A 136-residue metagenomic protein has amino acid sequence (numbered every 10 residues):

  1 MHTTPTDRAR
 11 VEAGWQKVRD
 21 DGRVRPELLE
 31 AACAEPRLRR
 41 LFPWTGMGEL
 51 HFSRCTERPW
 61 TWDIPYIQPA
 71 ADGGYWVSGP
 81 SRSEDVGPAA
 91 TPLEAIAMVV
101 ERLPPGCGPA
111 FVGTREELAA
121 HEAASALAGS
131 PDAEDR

Functional and structural regions predicted by a protein language model:
M1-R58, E116-A124, D132-R136: Negatively charged, low-complexity tracts enriched in Asp/Glu with abundant Ser/Thr
T4-D7, R25, A70, R82 (+2 more regions): Serine/threonine-rich low-complexity intrinsically disordered regions
A32, P65, A89: Aromatic/pi-system hotspot detector in well-structured domains
E49-H51, G74-S78, P88: Ordered hydrophobic segments in well-structured contexts
E57-S83: Short aromatic-glycine-(Arg/Gly/Cys) micro-motifs in beta-strand/loop hairpins
Y66-A70, G113, E117, E122: Membrane-targeting and insertion segments and their boundary/processing signals
G79-L118: Ampiphathic alpha-helical segments that act as solvent-exposed interaction surfaces
